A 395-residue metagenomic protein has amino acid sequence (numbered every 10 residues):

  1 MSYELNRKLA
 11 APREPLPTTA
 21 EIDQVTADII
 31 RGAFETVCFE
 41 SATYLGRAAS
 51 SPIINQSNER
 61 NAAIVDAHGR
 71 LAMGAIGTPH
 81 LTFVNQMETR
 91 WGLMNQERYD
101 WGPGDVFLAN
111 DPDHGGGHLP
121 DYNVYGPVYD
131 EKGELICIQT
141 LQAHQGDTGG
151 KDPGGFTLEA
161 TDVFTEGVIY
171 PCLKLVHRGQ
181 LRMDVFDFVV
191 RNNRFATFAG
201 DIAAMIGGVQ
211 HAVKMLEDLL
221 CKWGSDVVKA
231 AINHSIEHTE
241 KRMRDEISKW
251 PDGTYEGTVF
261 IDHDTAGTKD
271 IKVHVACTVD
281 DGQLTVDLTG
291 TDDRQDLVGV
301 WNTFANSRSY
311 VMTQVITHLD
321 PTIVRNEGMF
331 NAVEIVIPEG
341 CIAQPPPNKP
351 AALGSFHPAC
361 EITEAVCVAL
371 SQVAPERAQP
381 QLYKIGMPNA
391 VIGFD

Functional and structural regions predicted by a protein language model:
S2-P103, L108-E131, L135-T285, T289-D395: Glycine/proline-enriched, intrinsically flexible loops and inter-domain linkers
